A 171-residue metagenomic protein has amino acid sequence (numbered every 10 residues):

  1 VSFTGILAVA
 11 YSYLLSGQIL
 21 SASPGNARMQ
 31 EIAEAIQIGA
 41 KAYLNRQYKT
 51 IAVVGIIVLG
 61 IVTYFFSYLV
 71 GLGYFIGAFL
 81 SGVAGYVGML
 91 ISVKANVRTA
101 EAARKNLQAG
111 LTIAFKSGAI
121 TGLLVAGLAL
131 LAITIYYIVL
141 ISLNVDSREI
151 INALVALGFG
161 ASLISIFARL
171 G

Functional and structural regions predicted by a protein language model:
V1-G171: Hydrophobic, small-residue-rich transmembrane alpha-helices and their short perimembrane loops in multi-pass membrane
